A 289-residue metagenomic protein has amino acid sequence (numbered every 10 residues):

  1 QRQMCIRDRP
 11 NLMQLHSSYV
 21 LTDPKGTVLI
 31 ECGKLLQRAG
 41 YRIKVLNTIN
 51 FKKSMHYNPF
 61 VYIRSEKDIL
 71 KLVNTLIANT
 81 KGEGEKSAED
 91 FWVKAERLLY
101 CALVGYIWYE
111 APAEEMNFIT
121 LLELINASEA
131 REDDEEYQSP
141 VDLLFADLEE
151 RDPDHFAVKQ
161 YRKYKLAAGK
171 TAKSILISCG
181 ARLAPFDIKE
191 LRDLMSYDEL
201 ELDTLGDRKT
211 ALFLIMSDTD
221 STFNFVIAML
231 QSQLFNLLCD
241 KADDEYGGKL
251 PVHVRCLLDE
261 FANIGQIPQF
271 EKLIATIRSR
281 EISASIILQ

Functional and structural regions predicted by a protein language model:
Q1-I282: P-loop NTPase motor domains
I287-Q289: Conserved H-loop
